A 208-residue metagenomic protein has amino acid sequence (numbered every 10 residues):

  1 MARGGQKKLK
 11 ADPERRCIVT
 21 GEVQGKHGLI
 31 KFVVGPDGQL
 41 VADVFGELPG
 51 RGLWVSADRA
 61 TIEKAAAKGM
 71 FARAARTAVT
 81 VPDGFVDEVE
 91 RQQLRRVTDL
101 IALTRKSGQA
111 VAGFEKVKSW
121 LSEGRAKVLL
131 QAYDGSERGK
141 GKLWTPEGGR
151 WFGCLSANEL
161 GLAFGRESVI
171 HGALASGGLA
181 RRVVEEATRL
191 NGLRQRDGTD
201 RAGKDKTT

Functional and structural regions predicted by a protein language model:
M1-R3, L9-R16, G192-T208: SAM-dependent methyltransferases
M1-T77: N-terminal cysteine/histidine-rich coordination modules
R16-V19, R125, G141-E147: Short helix-coil boundary/hinge micro-motifs
Q24, A60-I62, D134-E137, N158-E159 (+1 more regions): Conserved nucleotide-binding/hydrolysis micro-motifs of P-loop NTPases
R51-G52, S107-G108, R125-V128, E147-R150 (+1 more regions): Short active-site oxyanion
A60-S136: Extended interfacial segments that mediate partner engagement and assembly in macromolecular machines
R138-W144, R150, L155-E159: Feature captures the catalytic cores and cofactor-binding loops of soluble hydro-lyases/lyases that act on carboxylate
G153-A157, G161-K206: Helix-rich interaction surfaces within compact, conserved domain-sized segments that mediate assembly or partner
